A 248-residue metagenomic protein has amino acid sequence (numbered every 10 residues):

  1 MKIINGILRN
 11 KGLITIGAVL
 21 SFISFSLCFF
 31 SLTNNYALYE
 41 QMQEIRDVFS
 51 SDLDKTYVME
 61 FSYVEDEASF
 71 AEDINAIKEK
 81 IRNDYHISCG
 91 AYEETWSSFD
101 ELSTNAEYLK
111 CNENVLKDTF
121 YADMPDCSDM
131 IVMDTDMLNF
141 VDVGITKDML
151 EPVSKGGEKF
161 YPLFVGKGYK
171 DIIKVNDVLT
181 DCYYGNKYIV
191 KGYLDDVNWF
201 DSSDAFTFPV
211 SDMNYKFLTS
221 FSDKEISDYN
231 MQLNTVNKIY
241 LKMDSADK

Functional and structural regions predicted by a protein language model:
M1-L32: N-terminal Sec/SRP start-transfer signal
S31-T135: Membrane-proximal extracellular/periplasmic loop immediately following the first transmembrane helix
S51-L53, N83, S154-K159, L233-N234: Flexible, charged surface loops at secondary-structure boundaries
Y57-S62, E158-K167, I239-L241: Short hydrophobic beta-strand segments
Y63-E67, D195-V197, K242-A246: Structural beta->alpha junctions
A71-E79, W199-D201, V210-M231: Polybasic, proline/glycine-rich intrinsically disordered low-complexity segments
Y121-T219: Hydrophobic secondary-structure segments that place a key small or acidic residue at a functional site
S227-D247: A short beta-strand structural signal in non-transmembrane regions
